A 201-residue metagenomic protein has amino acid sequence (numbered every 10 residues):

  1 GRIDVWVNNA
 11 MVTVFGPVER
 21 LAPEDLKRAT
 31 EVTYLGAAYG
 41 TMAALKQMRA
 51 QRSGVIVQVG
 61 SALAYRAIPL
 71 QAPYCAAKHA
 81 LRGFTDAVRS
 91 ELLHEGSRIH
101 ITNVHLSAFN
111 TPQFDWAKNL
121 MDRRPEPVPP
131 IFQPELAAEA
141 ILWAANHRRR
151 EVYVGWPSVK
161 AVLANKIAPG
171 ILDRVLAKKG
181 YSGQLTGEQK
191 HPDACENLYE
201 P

Functional and structural regions predicted by a protein language model:
N9-V14: Conserved NAD(P)H cofactor-binding loop of Rossmann-fold oxidoreductase domains
P17-V18, D25-K27: Substrate-binding pocket helix/loop in short-chain dehydrogenase/reductase
V18-E19, R66-P73: Active-site loop immediately N-terminal to the catalytic Tyr-X3-Lys motif of short-chain dehydrogenase/reductase
T41, A77: Active-site helix of classical SDR
A43-R52: A short helix-coil junction within the Rossmann-fold of NAD(P)-dependent oxidoreductases
S61: Residue(s) in the substrate-gating loop at a strand-loop-helix junction that position the organic substrate next
L93-E188: SDR active-site lid
